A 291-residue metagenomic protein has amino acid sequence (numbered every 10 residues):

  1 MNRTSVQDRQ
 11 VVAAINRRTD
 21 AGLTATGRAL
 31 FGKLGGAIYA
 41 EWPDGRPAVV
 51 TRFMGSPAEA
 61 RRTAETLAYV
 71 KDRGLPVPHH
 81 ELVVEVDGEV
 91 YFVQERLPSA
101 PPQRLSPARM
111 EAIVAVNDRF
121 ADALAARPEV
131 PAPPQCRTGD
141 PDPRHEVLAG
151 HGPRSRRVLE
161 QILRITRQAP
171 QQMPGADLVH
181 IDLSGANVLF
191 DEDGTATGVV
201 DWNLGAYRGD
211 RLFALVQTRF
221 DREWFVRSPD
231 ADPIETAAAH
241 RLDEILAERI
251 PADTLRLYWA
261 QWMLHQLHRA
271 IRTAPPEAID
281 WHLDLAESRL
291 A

Functional and structural regions predicted by a protein language model:
M1-R3, R256: Phosphate/pyrophosphate-binding loops and the adjoining catalytic core of nucleotide-dependent enzymes
T4-G22, D122-D182, D191-G194, A247 (+1 more regions): An alpha-helical support segment within catalytic cores of ATP-dependent transferases
G27-A132: ATP-binding pocket architecture of kinase catalytic cores
F31, G36-P43, T166-L215: Active-site acidic catalytic loop and adjacent metal/ATP-binding pocket of ATP-dependent phosphoryl transfer enzymes
V86, Y91-P107, P141-L148, Q261-A278: A glycine-centered beta->alpha junction motif in the catalytic cores of kinase/phosphotransferase enzymes
F213-A247, W259-P276: Active-site activation/catalytic loop segments of kinase-like enzymes and analogous catalytic loops in related
P276-A291: Short, basic/aromatic-enriched C-terminal tail that caps enzymatic domains
